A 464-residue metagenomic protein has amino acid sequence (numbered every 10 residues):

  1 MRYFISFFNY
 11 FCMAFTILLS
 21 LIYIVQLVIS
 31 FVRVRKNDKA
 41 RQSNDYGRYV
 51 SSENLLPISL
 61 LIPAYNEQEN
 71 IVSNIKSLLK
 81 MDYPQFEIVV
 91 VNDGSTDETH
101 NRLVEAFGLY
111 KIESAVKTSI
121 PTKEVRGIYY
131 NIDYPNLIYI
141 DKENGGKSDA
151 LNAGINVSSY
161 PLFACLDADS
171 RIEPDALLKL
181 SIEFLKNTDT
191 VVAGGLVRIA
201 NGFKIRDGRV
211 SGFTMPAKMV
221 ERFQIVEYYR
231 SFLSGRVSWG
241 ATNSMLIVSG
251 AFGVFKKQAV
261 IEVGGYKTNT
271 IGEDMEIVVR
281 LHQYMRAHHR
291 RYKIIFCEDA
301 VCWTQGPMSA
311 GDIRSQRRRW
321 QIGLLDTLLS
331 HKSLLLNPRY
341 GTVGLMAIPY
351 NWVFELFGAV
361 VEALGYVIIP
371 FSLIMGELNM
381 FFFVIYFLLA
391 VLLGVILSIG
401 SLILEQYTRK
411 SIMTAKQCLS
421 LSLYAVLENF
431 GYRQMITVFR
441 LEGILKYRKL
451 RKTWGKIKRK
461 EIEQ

Functional and structural regions predicted by a protein language model:
M1-N54, R236, I368-F371, L397-L404 (+4 more regions): N-terminal membrane-anchoring/stem segments of glycan-assembly enzymes
L27-Q85, H100-V104: N-terminal signal-anchor transmembrane helix
L56-S59, E87, I261, E276: Cell-envelope/extracellular polymer assembly enzymes that use nucleotide-activated donors
K76-I140: Acidic donor-binding segment of Leloir-type glycosyltransferases
I112-N152, N156, Y160, P174-T270 (+4 more regions): Long helical/loop segments within the catalytic core of UDP-sugar-dependent glycosyltransferases, especially the large
F163: Short aromatic/hydrophobic "clamp" motif used to bind/position activated sugar donors
A259-E262, T270-I295: A short, conserved alpha-helix in the catalytic core of glycosyltransferases
Y350-R448: Membrane-embedded multi-pass helical conduit in multi-pass membrane proteins, especially envelope-biosynthetic
